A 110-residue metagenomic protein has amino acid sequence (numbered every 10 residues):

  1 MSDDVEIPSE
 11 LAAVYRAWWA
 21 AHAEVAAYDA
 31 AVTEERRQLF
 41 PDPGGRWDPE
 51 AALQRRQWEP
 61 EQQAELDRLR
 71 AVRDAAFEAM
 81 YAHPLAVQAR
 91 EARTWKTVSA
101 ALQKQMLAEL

Functional and structural regions predicted by a protein language model:
M1-P41, W58-R68: Short, charge/polar-rich alpha-helical segments
S2-V5, R16, E35, G45 (+2 more regions): Terminal targeting/leader modules
A17-W18, R46, Q57, T94: Residues in intrinsically disordered, low-complexity segments of regulatory proteins
P41-R55: Long, amphipathic, heptad-repeat alpha-helical coiled-coil stalk/linker regions
L53-Q57, A64-L110: Extended, charge-rich alpha-helical segments
